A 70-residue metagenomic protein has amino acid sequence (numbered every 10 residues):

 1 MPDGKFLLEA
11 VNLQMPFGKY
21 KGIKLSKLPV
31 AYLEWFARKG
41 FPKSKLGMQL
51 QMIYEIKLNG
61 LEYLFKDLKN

Functional and structural regions predicted by a protein language model:
M1-N70: DEDD superfamily 3′-5′ metal-dependent exonuclease/proofreading module
